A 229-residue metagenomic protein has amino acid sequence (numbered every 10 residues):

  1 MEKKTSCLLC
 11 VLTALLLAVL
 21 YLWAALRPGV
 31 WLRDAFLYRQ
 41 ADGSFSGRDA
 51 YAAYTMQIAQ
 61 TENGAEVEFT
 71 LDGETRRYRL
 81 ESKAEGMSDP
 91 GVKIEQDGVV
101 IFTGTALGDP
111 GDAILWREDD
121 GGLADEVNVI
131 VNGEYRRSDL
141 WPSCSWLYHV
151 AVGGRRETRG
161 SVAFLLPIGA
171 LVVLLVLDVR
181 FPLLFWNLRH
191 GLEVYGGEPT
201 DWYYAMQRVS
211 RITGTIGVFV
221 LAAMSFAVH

Functional and structural regions predicted by a protein language model:
M1-Y38: Hydrophobic secretory-pathway targeting helix
L15-L17, A25, P110, R180 (+1 more regions): Generic detection of intrinsically disordered/low-complexity segments and helix-coil linkers/edges
R27-P28, G43, Y195-G196: Short, flexible coil/linker elements and helix-boundary hinge sites characteristic of intrinsically disordered
D34-G154: Long, solvent-exposed extracytoplasmic domains/loops
H149-P167: Cytosolic-side membrane-insertion boundary helix
A163-H229: Alpha-helical transmembrane segments forming the membrane-embedded cores of inner-membrane proteins across
